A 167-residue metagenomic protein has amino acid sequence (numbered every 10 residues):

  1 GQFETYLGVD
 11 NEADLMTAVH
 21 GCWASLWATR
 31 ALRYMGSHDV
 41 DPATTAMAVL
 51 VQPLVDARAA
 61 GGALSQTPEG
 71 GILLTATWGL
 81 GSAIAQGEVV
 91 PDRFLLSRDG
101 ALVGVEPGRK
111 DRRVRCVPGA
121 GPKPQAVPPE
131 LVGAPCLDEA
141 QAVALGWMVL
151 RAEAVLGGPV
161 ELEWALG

Functional and structural regions predicted by a protein language model:
Q2-G167: Conserved mixed alpha/beta core segments that line enzyme active sites in large multi-domain catalysts
